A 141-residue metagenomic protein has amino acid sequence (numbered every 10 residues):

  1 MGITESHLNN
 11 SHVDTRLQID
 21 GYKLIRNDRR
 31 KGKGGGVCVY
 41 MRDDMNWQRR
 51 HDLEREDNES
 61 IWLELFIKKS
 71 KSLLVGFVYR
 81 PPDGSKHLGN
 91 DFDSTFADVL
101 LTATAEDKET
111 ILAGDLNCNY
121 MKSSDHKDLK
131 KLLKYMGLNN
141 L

Functional and structural regions predicted by a protein language model:
M1-L141: A shared catalytic/ligand-binding motif for oxyanion handling
